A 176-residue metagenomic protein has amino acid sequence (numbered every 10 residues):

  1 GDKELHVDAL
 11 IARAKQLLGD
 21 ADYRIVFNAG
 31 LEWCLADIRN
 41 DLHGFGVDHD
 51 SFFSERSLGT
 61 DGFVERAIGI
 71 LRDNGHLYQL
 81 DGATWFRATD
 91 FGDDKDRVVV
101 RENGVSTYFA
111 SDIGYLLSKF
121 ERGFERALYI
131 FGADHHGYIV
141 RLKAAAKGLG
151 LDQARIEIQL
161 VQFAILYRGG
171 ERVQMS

Functional and structural regions predicted by a protein language model:
G1-S176: NTP-dependent nucleotidyl-transfer catalytic core
